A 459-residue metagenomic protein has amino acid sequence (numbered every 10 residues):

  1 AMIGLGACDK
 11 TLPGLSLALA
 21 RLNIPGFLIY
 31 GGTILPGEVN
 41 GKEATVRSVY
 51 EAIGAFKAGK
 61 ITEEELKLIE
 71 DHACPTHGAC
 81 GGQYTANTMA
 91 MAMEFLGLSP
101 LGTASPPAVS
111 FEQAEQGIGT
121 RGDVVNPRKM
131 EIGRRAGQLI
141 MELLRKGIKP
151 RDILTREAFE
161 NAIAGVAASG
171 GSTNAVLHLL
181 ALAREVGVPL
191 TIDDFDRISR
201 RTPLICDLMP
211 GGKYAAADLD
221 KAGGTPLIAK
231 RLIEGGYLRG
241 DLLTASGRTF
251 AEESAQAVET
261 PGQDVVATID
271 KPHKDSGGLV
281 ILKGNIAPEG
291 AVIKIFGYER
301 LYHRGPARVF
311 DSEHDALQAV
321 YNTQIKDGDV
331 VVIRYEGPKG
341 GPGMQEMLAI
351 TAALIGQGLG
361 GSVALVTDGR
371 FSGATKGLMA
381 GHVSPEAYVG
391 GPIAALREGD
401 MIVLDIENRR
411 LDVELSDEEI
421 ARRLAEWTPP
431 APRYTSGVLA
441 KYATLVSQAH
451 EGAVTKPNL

Functional and structural regions predicted by a protein language model:
A1-L15, F27-Y30: A short, small-residue-rich loop immediately preceding and capping a beta-strand
L12, A18-N23, G31-E386, G391-L459: Catalytic or ion-coupling anion/metal-binding cores of large enzyme and transporter domains
